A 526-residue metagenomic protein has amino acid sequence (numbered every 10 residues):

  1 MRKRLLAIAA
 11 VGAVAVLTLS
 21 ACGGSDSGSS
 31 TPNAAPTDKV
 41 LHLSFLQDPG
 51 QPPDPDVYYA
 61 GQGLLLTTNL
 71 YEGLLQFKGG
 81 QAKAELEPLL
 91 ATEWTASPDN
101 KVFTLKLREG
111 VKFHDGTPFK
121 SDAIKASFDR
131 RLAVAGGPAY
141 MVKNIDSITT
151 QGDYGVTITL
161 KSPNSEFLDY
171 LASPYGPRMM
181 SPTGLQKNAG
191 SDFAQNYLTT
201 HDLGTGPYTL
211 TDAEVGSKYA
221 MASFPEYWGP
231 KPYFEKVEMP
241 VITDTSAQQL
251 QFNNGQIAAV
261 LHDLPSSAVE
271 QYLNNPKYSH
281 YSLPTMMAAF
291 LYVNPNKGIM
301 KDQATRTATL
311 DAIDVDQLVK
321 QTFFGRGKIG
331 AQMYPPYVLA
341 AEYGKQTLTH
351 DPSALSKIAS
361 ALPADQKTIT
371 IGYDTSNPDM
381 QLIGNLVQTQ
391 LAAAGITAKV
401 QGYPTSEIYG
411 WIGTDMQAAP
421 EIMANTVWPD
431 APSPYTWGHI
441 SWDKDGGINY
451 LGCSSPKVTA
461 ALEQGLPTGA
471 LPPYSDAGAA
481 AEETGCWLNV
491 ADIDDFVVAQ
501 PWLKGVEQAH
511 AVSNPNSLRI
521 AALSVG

Functional and structural regions predicted by a protein language model:
S44-P98, D129, L203-G204: N-terminal lobe/hinge region of extracytoplasmic solute-binding protein
G79-Q81, Y175-P230: Gly/Pro-rich hinge or "lid" segments in bacterial periplasmic/extracellular proteins
K120-S127, D153-T159, G206-P207, E235-K236 (+4 more regions): Alpha-helical secondary-structure segments
Y140-N188, D212: Surface-exposed binding/hinge segments that line and control ligand-binding clefts or catalytic entry sites
A220-E270: Ligand-site clamp/hinge motif
F324-A361, T375-L382: Structural transition elements
K399-V400, S406-I408, T436-P501, V525-G526: Extracytoplasmic/peripheral linker and loop segments enriched in polar/acidic and small residues with frequent Thr/Pro
V497-G526: Long beta-strand-rich cores associated with HINT superfamily self-processing modules
